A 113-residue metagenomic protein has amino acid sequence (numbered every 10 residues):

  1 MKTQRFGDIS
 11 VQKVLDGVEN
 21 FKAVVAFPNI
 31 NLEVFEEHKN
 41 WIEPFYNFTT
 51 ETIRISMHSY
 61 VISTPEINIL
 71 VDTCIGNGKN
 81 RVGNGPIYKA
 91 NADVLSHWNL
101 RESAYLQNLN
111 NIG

Functional and structural regions predicted by a protein language model:
M1-L106, N111: Metallo-beta-lactamase
